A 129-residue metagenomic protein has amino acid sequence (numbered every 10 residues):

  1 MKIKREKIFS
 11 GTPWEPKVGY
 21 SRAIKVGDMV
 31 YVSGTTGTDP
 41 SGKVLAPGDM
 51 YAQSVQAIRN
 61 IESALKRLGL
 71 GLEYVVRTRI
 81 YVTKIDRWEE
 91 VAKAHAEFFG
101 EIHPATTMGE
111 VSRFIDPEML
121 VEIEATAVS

Functional and structural regions predicted by a protein language model:
M1-R59, S63-V76, V82-S129: N-terminal presequence-like segments and the immediate start of the first folded domain
